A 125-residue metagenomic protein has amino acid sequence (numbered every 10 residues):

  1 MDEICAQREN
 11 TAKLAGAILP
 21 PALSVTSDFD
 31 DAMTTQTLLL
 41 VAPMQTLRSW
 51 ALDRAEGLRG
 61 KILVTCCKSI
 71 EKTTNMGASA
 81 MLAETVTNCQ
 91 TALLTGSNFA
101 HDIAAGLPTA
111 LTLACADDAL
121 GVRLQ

Functional and structural regions predicted by a protein language model:
M1-A17: NAD(P)-binding Rossmann-fold cofactor-contacting core
A6-E9, T87, A116: Generic secondary-structure signature for well-ordered alpha-helical cores
R8-K13, M81-L82, P108-L113: Short, hinge-like loop/turn segments at secondary-structure boundaries
L19, S24-M33, T37-P108, G121-L124: Rossmann-like NAD(P)(H) cofactor-binding subdomain of soluble oxidoreductases
L113-Q125: Internal nucleotide-binding/catalytic subdomain
